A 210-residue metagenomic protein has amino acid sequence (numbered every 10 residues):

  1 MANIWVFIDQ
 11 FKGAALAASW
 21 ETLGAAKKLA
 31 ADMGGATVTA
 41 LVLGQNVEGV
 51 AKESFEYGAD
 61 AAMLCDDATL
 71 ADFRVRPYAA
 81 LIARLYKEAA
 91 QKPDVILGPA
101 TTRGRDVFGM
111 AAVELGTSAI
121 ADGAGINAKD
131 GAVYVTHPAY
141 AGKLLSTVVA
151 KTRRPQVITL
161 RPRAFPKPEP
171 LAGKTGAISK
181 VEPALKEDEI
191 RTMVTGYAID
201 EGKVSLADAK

Functional and structural regions predicted by a protein language model:
M1-K210: N-terminal glycine-rich FAD/FM-binding segment characteristic of electron-transfer flavoproteins
